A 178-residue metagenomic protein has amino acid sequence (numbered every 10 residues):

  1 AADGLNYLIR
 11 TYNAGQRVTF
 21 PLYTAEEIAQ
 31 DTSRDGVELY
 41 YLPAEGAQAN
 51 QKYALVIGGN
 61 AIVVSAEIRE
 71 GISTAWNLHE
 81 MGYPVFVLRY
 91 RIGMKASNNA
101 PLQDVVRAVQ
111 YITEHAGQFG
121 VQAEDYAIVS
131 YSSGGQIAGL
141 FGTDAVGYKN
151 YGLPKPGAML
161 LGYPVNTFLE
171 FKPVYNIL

Functional and structural regions predicted by a protein language model:
A1-A49, N98: N-terminal cap/lid segment of alpha/beta-hydrolase-fold proteins
G4, E70, T74, P101-A108 (+1 more regions): Stable alpha-helical elements in mature extracytoplasmic
N50-N60: Short beta-strand element of the alpha/beta-hydrolase
N60, R89-G93, V165: Short beta-to-alpha linker loops that shape the active-site pocket of alpha/beta-hydrolase fold enzymes
A66-E70, L88-A123: Catalytic nucleophile-loop/oxyanion-hole region of alpha/beta-hydrolase and closely related hydrolase-like folds
I68-F86: Short amphipathic alpha-helix adjacent to the substrate-entry channel of hydrolases
R107-I177: Primarily recognizes the serine-hydrolase "nucleophile elbow" in alpha/beta-hydrolase and SGNH/GDSL folds
